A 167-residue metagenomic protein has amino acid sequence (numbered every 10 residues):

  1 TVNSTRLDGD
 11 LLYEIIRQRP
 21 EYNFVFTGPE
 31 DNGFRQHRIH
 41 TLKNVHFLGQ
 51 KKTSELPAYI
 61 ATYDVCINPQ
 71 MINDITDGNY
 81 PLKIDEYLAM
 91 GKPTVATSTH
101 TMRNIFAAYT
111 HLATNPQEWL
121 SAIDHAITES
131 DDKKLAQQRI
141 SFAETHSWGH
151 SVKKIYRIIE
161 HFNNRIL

Functional and structural regions predicted by a protein language model:
V2, N23-F34: Glycosyltransferase donor-sugar binding loop
R6, S54, Y59, N68-A89 (+1 more regions): Nucleotide-sugar-dependent
G9-Y22: Short hydrophobic signal-anchor/transmembrane segments that target glycosyltransferases and glycosylation machinery
L12, R35-Q36, T53-L56, I84 (+2 more regions): Acidic, amphipathic alpha-helical patches
G28, F34-I60: Nucleotide-activated donor-binding/catalytic signature segment of Leloir-type glycosyltransferases, i.e., the conserved
Y63: An anion/phosphate-binding loop that grips the pyrophosphate of nucleotide cofactors and donors
R103-H125: Change "using UDP/GDP/dTDP sugars" to "using nucleotide sugars
D131-F162, I166: A charged, aromatic-enriched C-terminal amphipathic alpha-helix characteristic of glycosyltransferases across folds
